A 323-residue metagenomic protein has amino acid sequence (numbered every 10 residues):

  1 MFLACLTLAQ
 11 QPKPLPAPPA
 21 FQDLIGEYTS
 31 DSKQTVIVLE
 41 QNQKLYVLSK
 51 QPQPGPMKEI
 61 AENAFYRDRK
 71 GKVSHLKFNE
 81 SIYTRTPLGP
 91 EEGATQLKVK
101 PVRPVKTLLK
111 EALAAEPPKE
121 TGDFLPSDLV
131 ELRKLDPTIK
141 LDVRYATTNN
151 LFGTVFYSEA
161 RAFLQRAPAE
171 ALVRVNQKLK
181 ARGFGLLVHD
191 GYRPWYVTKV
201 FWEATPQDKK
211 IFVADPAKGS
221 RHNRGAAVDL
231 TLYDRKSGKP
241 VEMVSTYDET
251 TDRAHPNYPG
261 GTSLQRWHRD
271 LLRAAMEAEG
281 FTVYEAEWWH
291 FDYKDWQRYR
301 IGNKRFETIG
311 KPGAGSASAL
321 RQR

Functional and structural regions predicted by a protein language model:
L8-K110: Peripheral terminal and inter-domain segments
Y28, W288-W289: Signature tryptophan residues that serve as conserved aromatic anchors
S32, N42, Q51, Y145-T147 (+2 more regions): A mature extracytoplasmic/lumenal domain signature
G93-H189, A204-A286, W296-R323: Extracytoplasmic cell-surface/polysaccharide-interacting catalytic and binding patches
W195-F201, F291-R298: Beta-rich nucleic-acid/ligand-interaction surfaces
